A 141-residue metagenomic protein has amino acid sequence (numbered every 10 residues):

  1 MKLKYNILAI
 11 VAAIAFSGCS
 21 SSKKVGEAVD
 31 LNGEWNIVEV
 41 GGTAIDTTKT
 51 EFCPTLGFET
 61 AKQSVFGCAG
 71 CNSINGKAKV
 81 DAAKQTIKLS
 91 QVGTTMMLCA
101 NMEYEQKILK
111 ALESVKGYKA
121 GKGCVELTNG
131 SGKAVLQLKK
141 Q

Functional and structural regions predicted by a protein language model:
M1-S17: Sec-dependent bacterial lipoprotein signal peptides
L3-Y5, C19-Q141: Lipid interaction determinants
